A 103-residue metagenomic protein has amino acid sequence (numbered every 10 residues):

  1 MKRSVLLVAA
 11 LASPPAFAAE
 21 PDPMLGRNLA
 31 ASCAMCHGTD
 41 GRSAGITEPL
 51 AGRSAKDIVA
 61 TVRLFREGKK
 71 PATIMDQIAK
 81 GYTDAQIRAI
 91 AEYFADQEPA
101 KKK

Functional and structural regions predicted by a protein language model:
S4-S13: Sec-dependent N-terminal signal peptides
S13-A30, I46-E48, V59, L64 (+1 more regions): Electrostatic cytochrome c docking/interface patches
L25, D40-P71, D76-K80: Gly/Gly-Pro-rich "capping" loops immediately C-terminal to redox-active cysteine motifs in periplasmic/lumenal
A30, A72-M75, I87: A general structural signal for well-ordered alpha-helical segments in protein cores
A31-T39, I90: The canonical Cys-X-X-Cys-His
C36-S43, A95-D96: Detector for the c-type heme attachment site
K80-K103: C-terminal capping alpha-helices of c-type cytochrome domains
